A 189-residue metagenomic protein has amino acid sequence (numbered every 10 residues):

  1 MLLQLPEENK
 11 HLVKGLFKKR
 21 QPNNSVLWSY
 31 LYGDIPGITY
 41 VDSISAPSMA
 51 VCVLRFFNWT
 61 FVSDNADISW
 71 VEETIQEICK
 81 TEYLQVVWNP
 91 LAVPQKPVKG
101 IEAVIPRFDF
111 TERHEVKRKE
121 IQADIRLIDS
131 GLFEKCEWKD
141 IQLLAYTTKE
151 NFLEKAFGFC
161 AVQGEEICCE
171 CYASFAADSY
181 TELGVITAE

Functional and structural regions predicted by a protein language model:
M1-N24, D109-N151: Short amphipathic alpha-helix that is part of the acyltransferase structural core
E7, L31, T74-I78: An N-terminal domain-start capping segment
N9-K10, V53-F57, F175-A176: A short, sequence-level motif marking secondary-structure junctions
S25, P36-F133: Acyl-donor-binding surface of acyltransferase catalytic domains
S29-Y32, K149-L153: Short loop/turn motifs at secondary-structure junctions and domain boundaries
I35, A46-P47, A156, C168: Short beta-strand-initiation
C52, C79, C136, C160 (+1 more regions): Generic recognition of cysteine residues
E150-A188: A conserved beta-strand-loop-helix scaffold within acyl/acetyltransferase catalytic domains
